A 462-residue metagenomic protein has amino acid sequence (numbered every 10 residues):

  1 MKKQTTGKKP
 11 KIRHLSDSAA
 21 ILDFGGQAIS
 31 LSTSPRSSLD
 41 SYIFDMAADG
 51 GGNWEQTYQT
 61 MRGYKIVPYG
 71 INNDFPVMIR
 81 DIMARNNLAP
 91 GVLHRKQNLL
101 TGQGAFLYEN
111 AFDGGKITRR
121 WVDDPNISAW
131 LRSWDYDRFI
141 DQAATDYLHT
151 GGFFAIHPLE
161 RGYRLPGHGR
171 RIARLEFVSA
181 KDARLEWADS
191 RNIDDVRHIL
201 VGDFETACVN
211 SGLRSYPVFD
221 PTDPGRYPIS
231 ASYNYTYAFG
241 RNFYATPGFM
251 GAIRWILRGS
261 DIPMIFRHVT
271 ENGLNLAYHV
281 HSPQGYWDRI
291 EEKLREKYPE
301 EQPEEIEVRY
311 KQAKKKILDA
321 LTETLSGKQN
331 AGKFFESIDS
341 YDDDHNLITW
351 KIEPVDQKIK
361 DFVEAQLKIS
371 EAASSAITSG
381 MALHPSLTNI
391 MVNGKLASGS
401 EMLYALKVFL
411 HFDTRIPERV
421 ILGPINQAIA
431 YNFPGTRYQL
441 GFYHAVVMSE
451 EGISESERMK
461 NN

Functional and structural regions predicted by a protein language model:
K2, H411-N462: C-terminal anchoring/interaction modules
K2-N73, P125-K328: Structured, contiguous alpha/beta core segments that scaffold functional sites
S37, S41-F44, Y58, G63-N86 (+4 more regions): Extended, non-catalytic structural segments that build the interaction scaffolds of large macromolecular assemblies
I66-D123, I127: Extended assembly-interface regions of large multimeric machines
N86-A89, W134-R138, G151-F154, P263 (+8 more regions): Short secondary-structure junctions and interdomain/linker hinges
E186-V209, Q312-A397, P424-A430, R437: Long amphipathic alpha-helical segments
W287-E292, L387, L396-S400: Short acidic/His/Gly/Ser-rich catalytic and metal-binding motifs that mark active-site loops of diverse hydrolases
W287-R289, Y341-N346, V447-E450: A short acidic, often aromatic-flanked loop/helix-cap motif at beta-alpha or helix-coil junctions that lines enzyme
